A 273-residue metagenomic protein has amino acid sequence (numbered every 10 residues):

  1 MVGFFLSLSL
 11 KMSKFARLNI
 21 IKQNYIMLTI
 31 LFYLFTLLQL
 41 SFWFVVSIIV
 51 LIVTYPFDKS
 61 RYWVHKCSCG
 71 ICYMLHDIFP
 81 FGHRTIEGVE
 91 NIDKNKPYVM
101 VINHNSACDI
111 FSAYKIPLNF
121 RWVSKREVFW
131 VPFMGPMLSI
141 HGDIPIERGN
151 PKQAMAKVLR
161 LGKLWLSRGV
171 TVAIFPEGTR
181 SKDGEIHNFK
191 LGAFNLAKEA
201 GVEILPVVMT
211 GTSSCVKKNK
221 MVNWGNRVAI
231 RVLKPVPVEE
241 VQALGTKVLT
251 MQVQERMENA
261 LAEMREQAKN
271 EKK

Functional and structural regions predicted by a protein language model:
V2-L8: Hydrophobic alpha-helical signal peptides and transmembrane signal-/tail-anchor segments that drive secretory-pathway
S7, K14-Q23: Short, positively charged and aromatic/hydrophobic N-terminal segments
N19-T85, P136-M137: A transmembrane-helix-recognition feature enriched in membrane-embedded lipid enzymes and envelope glyco-/phospholipid
Q23, A156-K273: Non-catalytic C-terminal accessory region of glycerolipid acyltransferases and related lyso-lipid remodeling enzymes
F44-K66, I78, K94-P151: Catalytic core of membrane glycerolipid acyltransferases/transacylases, capturing the structured, soluble-facing
F79-E87, M155-A156, T212-S214: Short gly/ser/thr-rich secondary-structure transition/capping motifs
V89-I92: Glycine-rich helix-loop-beta junction characteristic of Rossmann-like nucleotide cofactor-binding loops
